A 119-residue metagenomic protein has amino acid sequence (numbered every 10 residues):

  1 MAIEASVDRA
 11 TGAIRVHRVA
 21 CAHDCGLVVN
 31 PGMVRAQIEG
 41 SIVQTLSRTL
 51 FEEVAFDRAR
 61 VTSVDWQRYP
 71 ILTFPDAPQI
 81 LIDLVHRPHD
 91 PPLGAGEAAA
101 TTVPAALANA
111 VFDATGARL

Functional and structural regions predicted by a protein language model:
M1-L119: C-terminal catalytic domains of large/alpha subunits in multi-subunit enzymes
